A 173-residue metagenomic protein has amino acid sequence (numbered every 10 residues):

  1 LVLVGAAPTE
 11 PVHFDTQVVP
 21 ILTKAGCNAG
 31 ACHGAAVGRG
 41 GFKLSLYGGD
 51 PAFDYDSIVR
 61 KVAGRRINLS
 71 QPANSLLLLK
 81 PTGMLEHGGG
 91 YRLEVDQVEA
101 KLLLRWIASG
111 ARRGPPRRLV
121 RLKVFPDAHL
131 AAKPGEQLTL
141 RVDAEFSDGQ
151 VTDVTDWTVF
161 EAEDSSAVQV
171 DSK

Functional and structural regions predicted by a protein language model:
L3-K173: Aromatic- and Gly/Pro-enriched helix-to-coil junctions and flexible linker segments
